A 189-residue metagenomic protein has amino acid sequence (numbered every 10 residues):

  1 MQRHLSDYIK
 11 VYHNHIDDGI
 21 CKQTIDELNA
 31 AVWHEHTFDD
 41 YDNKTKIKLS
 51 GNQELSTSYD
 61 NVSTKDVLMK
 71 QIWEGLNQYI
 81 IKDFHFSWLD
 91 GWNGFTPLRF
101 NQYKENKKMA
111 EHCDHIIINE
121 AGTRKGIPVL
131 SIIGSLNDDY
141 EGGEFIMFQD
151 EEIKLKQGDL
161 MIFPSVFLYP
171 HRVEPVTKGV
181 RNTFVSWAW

Functional and structural regions predicted by a protein language model:
M1-L160, L168-W189: Fe(II)/2-oxoglutarate oxygenase catalytic core
